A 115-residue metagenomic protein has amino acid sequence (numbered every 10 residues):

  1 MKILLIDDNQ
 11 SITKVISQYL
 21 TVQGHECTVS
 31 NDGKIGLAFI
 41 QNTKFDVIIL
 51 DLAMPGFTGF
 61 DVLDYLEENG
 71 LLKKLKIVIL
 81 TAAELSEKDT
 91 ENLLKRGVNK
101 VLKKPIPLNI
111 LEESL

Functional and structural regions predicted by a protein language model:
Q10-T28, K95-R96: Two-component/phosphorelay signaling modules centered on CheY-like receiver
T13, P55, L85: The feature encodes the CheY-like receiver
V29-V47: Acidic, metal-coordinating helix/loop segments flanking the phosphotransfer/catalytic sites of two-component signaling
N31-I35, T58-D64: Acidic catalytic/metal-coordinating carboxylates
D51: Active-site residues of response regulator receiver
D61, E84-K100, I110-E113: Alpha4 helix (beta4-alpha4-beta5 surface) of REC/receiver domains from two-component response regulators
L80-T81: Hydrophobic/aromatic residues positioned on beta-strands within the core alpha/beta folds
K104: A Lys-centered signature of the CheY-like receiver
